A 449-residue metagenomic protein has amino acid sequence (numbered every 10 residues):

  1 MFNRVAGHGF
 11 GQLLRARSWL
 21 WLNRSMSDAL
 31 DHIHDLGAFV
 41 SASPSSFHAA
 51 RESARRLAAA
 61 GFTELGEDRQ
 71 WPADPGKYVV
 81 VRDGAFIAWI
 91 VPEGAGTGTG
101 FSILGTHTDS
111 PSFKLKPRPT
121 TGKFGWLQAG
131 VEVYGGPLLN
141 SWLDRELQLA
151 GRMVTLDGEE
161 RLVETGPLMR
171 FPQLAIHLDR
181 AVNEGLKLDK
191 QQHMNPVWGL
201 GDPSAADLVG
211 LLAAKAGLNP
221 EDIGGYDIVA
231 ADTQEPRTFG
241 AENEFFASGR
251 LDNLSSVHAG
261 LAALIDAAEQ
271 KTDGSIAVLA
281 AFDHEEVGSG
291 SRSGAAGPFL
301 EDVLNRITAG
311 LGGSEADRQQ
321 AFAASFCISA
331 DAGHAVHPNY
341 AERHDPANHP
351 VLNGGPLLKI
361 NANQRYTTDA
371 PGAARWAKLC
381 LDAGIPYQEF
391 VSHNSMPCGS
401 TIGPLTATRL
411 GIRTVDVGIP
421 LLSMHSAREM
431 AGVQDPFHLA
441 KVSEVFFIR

Functional and structural regions predicted by a protein language model:
F2-R449: N-terminal hydrophobic/helix-forming segments and targeting peptides
